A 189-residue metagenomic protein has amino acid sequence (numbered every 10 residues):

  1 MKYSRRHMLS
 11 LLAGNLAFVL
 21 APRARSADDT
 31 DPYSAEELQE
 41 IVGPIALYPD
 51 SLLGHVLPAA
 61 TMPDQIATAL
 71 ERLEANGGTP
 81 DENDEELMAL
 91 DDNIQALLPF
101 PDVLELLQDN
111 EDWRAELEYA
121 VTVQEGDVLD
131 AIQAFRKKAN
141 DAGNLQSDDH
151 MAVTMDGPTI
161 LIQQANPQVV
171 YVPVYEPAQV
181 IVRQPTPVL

Functional and structural regions predicted by a protein language model:
M1-N15: N-terminal secretory signal peptides and thylakoid transit peptides that target proteins across membranes
A27-L189: N-terminal low-complexity segments enriched in Gly/Pro/Tyr/Ser
